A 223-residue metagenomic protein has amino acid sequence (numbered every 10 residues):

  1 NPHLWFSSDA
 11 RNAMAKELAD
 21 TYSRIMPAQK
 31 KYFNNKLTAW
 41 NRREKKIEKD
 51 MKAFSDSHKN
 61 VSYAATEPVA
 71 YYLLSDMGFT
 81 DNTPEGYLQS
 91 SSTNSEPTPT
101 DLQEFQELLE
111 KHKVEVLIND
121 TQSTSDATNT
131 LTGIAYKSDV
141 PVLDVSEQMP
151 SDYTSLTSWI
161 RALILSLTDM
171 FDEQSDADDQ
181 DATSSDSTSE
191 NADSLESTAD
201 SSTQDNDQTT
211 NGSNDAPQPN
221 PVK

Functional and structural regions predicted by a protein language model:
N1-K223: Extracytoplasmic metal-acquisition and chelation regions
